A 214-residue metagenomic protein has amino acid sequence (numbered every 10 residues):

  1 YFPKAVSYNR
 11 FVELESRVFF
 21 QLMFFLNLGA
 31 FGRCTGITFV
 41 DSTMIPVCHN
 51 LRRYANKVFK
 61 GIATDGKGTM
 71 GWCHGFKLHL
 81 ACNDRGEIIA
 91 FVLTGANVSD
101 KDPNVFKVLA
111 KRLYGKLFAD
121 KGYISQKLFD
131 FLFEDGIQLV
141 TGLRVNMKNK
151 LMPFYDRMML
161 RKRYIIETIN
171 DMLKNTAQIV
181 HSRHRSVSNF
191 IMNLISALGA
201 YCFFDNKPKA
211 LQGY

Functional and structural regions predicted by a protein language model:
Y1-Y214: Short alpha-helical elements
